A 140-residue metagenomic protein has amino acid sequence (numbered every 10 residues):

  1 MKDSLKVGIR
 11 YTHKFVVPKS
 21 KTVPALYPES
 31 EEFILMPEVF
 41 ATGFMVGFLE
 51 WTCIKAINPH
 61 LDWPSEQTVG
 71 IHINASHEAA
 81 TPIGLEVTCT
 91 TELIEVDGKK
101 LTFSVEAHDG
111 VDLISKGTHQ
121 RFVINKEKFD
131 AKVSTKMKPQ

Functional and structural regions predicted by a protein language model:
K2-F40: Catalytic strand-loop segment that frames the active site of acyl-thioester-processing enzymes
V16-P18, H108, Q120-I124: Short beta-strand edge segments in extracellular beta-sheet folds
V39-G47: Short, conserved micro-motifs enriched in small and acidic residues
C53-T88: Hydrophobic beta-strand-centered segment that forms part of the acyl-chain substrate-binding groove
A75-G110: Hydrophobic beta-sheet segments that form the core/acyl-binding groove of ACP/CoA-dependent acyl-chain-processing
G98, T118-H119: Short clusters of small/polar residues that mark proteolytic maturation junctions
R121-Q140: C-terminal output/interaction extensions
